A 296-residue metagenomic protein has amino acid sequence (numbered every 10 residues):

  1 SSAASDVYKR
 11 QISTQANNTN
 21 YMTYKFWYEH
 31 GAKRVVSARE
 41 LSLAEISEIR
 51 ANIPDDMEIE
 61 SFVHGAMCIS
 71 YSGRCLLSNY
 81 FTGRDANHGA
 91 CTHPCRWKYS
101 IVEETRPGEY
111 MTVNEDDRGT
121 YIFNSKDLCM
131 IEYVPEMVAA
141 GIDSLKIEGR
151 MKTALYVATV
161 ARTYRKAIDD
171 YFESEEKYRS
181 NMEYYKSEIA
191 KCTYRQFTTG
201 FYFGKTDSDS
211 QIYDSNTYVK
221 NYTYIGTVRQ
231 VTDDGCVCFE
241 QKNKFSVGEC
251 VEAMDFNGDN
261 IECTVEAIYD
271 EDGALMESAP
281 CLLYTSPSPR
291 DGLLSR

Functional and structural regions predicted by a protein language model:
S2-Q11, Y284-D291: Conserved small/polar residues in nucleotide/adenosyl-binding loops
S5, Q11-T19, K33-L41: Catalytic beta/alpha-barrel core
K25-S286, R290, R296: Surface-exposed amphipathic alpha-helical tracts and adjacent flexible/coil segments at the periphery of soluble enzymes
